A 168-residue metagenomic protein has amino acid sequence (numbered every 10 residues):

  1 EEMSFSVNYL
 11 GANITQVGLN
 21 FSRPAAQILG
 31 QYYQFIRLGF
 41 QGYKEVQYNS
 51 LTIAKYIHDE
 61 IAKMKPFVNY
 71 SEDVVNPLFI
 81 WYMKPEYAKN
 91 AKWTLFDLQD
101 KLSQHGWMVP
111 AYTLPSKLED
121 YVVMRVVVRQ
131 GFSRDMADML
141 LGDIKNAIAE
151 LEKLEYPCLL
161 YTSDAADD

Functional and structural regions predicted by a protein language model:
E1-N76, Y82-Y87: Active-site C-terminal subdomain of aminotransferase-like
E2, N90, A137-M139: Short conserved micro-motifs at the rims of enzyme active sites and ligand-binding pockets
F35, L140-A149: Short amphipathic C-terminal alpha-helix that caps PH/PH-like domains
F67-G106, Q130: Conserved PLP-binding catalytic core of the aspartate aminotransferase-like
H105-R125, Y156: Conserved PLP cofactor-binding pocket of PLP-dependent enzymes
R129, D135, L140, I144 (+1 more regions): Conserved acidic
L151-P157: Conserved short beta-strand edge segments in small beta-sheet-based binding/regulatory domains
Y161-D167: Conserved small/polar residues in nucleotide/adenosyl-binding loops
